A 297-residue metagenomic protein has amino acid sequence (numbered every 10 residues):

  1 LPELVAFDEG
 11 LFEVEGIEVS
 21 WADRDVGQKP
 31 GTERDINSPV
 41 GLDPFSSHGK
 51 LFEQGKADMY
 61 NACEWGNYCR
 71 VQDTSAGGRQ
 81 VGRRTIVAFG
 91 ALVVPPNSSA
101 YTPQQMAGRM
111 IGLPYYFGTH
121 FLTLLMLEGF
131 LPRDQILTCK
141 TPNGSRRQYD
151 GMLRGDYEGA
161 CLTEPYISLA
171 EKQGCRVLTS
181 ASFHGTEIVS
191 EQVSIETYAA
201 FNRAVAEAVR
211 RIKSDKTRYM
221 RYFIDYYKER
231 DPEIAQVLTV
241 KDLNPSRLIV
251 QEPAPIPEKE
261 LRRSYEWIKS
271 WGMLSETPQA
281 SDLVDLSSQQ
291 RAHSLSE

Functional and structural regions predicted by a protein language model:
L1-C139, E158-C161: Short, glycine-/small- and polar/acidic-enriched structural segments that line small-molecule recognition paths
V5-A6, G90-A100, S182-Y198, I249: A bilobed periplasmic-binding-protein/Venus flytrap-type ligand-binding module shared by bacterial periplasmic
D23, N143-Y149, Q236, D242 (+1 more regions): Ligand-binding pocket scaffold of soluble enzyme catalytic domains
G41, F45, S99, Y116 (+8 more regions): Solvent-exposed, acidic/flexible segments
G49, P103, H120, L124 (+6 more regions): Extracytoplasmic/secreted envelope proteins and their assembly/folding machinery, especially bacterial periplasmic
C139-E229: Pocket-lining segment of extracytoplasmic ligand-binding domains
I195-S275: Secondary-structure end/capping motifs
Y265-E297: Conserved C-terminal helix/tail region of periplasmic/extracytoplasmic solute-binding proteins
